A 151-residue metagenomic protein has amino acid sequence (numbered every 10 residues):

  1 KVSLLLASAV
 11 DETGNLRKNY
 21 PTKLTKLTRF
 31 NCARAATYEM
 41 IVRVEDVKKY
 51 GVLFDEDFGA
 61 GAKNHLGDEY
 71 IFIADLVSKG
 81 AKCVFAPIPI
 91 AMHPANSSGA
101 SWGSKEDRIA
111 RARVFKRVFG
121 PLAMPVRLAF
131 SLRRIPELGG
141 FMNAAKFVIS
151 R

Functional and structural regions predicted by a protein language model:
K1-P21: Conserved donor NDP-sugar-binding/catalytic core segment of glycosyltransferases
S8-D11, D46, P89-I90: Short, flexible active-site-adjacent loop segments at beta-strand->alpha-helix junctions, enriched in small/polar
G14-K18, T25-R34, Y38, V42: Donor-binding/catalytic cores of nucleotide-activated saccharide and glycerol-phosphate transferases/polymerases
P21-T25, S101-S104: Short, hinge-like loop/turn segments at secondary-structure boundaries
A36, H65-L66, S104: Aromatic-acidic/polar surface patches that form glycan- and anion
M40-V42, D46-Y50, D57-P87: A short, conserved alpha-helix in the catalytic core of glycosyltransferases
A60-N64, A81-W102, R111-V114: Active-site donor/metal-binding and catalytic loop motifs of nucleotide-sugar-dependent glycosylation enzymes
A100-R151: Non-catalytic, C-terminal membrane-associated alpha-helical segments of glycosyltransferases
